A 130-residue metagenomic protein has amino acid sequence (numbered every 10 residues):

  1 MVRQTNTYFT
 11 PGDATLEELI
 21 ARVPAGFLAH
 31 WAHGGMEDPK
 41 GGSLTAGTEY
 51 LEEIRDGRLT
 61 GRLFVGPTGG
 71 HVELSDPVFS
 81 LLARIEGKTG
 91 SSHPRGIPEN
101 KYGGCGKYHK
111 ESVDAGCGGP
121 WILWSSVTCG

Functional and structural regions predicted by a protein language model:
M1-G130: Dual-mode signal for accessory low-complexity, basic/Gly-rich regions
